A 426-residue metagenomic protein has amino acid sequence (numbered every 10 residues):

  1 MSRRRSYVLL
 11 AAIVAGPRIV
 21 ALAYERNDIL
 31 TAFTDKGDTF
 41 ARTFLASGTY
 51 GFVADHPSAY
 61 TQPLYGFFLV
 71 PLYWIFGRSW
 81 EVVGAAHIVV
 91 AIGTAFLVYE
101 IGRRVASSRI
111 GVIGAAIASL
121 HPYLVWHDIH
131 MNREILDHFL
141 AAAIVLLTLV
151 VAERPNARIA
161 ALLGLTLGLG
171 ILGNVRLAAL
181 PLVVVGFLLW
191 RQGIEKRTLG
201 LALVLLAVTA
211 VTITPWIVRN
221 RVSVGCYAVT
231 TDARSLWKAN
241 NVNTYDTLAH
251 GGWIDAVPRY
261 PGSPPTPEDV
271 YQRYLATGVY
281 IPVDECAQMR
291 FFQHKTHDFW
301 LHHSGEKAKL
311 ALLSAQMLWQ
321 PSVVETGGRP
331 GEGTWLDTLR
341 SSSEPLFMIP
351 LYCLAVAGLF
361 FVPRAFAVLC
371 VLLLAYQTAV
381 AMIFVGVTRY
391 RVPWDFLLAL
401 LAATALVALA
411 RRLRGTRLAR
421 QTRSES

Functional and structural regions predicted by a protein language model:
R4-L9, V98-L120, H138-F139, E153-A161 (+1 more regions): Transmembrane-helix signature of polytopic, membrane-embedded enzymes that assemble or transfer cell-envelope glycans
A11, P63-V70, I75-F96, A115 (+2 more regions): Loop-to-helix entry region of an early transmembrane alpha helix in multi-pass inner-membrane enzymes
A11-P17, G111-P122, W126, F139 (+2 more regions): Short helix- or helix-capping micro-motifs that position conserved polar/aromatic residues at function-defining sites
A15, G114-A115, L147, I159-N174 (+3 more regions): Membrane-interface alpha helices of multi-pass inner-membrane proteins
E81-V82, I281, F291-F292, D298-C370: Membrane-interface anchor segments at the N-terminal boundary of transmembrane helices in multi-pass membrane enzymes
A85-A106, A143, L147, C353-A357: Transmembrane-helix motifs of polytopic, lipid-linked glycan transferases
S108, I144-L162, G170, L188-Q192: Membrane-interface transmembrane helices that cradle and orient dolichyl/undecaprenyl
Y227-L318: Membrane-proximal stem/loop segments at transmembrane-domain junctions that anchor or position
